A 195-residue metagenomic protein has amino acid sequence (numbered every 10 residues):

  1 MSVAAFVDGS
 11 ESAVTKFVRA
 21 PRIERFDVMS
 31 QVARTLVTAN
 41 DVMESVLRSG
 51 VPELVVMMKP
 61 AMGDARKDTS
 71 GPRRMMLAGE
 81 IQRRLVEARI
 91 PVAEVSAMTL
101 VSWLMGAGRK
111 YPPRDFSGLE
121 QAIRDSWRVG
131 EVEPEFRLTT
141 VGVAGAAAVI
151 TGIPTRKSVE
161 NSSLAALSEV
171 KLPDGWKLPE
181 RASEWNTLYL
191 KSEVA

Functional and structural regions predicted by a protein language model:
M1-A195: Phosphate- and other anionic-substrate recognition elements at nucleic-acid/protein interfaces
